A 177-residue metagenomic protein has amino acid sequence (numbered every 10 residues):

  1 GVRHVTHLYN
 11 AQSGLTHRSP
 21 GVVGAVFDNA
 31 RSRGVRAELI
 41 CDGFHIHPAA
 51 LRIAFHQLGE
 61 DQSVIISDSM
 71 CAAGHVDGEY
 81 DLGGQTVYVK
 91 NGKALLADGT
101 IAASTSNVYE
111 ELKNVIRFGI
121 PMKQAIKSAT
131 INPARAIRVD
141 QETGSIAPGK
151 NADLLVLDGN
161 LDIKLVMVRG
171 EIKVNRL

Functional and structural regions predicted by a protein language model:
G1-V22: Divalent metal-binding pocket/active-site signature
Y9, M70, N160: Anionic group-transfer/hydrolysis microenvironments
R18-L39, G43, F55-L157: His/Asp/Glu-enriched, well-ordered alpha-helical/loop segment that forms or immediately abuts the divalent-metal
P48-I53: Catalytic cores of alpha/beta
N160-M167: Short, Lys/Arg- and Gly-enriched loop/turn segments at beta-strand edges
